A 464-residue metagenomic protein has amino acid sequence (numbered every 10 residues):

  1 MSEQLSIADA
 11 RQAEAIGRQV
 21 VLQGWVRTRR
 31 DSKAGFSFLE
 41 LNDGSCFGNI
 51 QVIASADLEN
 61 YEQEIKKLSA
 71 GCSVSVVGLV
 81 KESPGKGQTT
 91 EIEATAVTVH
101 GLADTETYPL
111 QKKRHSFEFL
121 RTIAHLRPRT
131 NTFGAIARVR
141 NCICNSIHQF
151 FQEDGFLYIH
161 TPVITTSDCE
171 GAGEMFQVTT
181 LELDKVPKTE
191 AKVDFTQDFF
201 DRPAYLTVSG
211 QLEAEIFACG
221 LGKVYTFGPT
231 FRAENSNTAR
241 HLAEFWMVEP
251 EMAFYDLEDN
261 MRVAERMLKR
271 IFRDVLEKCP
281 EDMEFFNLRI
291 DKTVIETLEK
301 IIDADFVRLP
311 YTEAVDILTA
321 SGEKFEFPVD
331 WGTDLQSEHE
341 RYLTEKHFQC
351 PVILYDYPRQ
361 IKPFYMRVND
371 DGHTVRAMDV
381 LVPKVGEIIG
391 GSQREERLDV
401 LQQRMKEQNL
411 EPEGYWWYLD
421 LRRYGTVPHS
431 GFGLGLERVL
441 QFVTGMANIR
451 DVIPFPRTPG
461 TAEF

Functional and structural regions predicted by a protein language model:
S2-E249, A253: Class II aminoacyl-tRNA synthetase-like tRNA-binding/catalytic domains
Y61, K278-D282: Residue-level recognition of alpha-helix termini/interfacial anchor residues
S146-D154, M267-K278: Generic non-transmembrane alpha-helical segments
I164, E174-R273, E284-F464: A translation/RNA-centric and nucleic-acid-associated enzymatic feature enriched in Class II aminoacyl-tRNA synthetases
